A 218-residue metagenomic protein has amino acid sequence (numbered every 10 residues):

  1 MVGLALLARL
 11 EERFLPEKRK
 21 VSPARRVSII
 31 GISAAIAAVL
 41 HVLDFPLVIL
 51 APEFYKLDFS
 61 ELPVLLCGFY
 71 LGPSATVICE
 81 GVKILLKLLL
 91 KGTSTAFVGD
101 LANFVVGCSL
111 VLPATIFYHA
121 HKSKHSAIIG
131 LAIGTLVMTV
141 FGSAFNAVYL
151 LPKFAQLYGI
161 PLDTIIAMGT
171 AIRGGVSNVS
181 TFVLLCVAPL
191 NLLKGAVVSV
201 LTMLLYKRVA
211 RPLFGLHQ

Functional and structural regions predicted by a protein language model:
M1-Q218: Loop-helix junctions at membrane interfaces
